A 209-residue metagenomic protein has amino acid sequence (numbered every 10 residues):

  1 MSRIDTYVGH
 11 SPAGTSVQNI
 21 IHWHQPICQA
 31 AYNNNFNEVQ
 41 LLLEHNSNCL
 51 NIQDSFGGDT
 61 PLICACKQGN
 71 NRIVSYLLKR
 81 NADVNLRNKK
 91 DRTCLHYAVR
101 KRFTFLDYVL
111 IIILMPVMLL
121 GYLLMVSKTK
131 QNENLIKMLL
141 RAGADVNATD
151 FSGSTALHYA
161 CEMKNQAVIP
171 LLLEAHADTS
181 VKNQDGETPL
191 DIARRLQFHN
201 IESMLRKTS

Functional and structural regions predicted by a protein language model:
M1-P26, L106-N132, A142, A175 (+2 more regions): Ankyrin-repeat-protein effector appendages
V8-P61: N-terminal segments that cap or nucleate solenoid repeat domains
I20, D54-S55, N88, D150 (+1 more regions): Ankyrin repeat boundary/linker residues
W23, G57-G58, D91, G153 (+1 more regions): Start-of-repeat signature of ankyrin repeats
Q29-N34, C64-N70, Y97-Y108, M118-N132 (+2 more regions): Ankyrin repeat A-helix N-terminal signature
N35-E44, N70-L78, F103-I111, T129-L140 (+2 more regions): Ankyrin repeat structural motif
S47-N48, A82, A144, A177: Ankyrin-repeat C-terminal turn/loop position
